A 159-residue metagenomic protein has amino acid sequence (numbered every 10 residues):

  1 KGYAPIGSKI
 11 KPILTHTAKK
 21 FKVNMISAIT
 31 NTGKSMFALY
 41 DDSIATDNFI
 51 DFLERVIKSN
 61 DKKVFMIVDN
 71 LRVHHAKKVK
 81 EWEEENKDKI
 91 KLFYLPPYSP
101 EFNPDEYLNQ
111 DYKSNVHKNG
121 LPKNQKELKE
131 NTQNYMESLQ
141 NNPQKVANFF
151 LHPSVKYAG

Functional and structural regions predicted by a protein language model:
K1-A4, V79-E83, Y107-N109: Short, glycine/charged-enriched secondary-structure capping and boundary segments
K1-E54, Y157: Extended, low-complexity cationic-aromatic segments
A4-T17, E84-P104, G120-L121: RNase H-like polynucleotidyl transferase catalytic core
K22, D69-N70, K77, F93-V116 (+1 more regions): RNase H-like two-metal-ion nuclease catalytic core shared by retroviral integrases and related mobile-element nucleases
A38-Y40, I67, L95: Conserved beta-strand segments of the P-loop GTPase G domain that flank and frequently precede/overlap
D42-A45, L71-R72, Y98, L121: Short beta->alpha junction loops/turns
T46-L92: RNase H-like DDE/DDD metal-dependent nuclease/strand-transfer catalytic core used by mobile genetic elements
D105-G159: C-terminal anion-handling pockets and recognition modules
